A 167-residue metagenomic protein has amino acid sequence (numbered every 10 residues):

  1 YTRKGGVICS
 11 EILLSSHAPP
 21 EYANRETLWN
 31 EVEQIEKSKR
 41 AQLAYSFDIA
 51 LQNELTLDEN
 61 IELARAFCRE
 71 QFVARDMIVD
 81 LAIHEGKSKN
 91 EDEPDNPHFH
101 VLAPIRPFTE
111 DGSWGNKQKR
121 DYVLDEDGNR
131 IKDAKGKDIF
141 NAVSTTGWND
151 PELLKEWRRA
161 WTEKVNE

Functional and structural regions predicted by a protein language model:
Y1-E167: N-terminal nicking endonuclease/strand-transfer module with a His-rich metal-binding environment and a catalytic Tyr
